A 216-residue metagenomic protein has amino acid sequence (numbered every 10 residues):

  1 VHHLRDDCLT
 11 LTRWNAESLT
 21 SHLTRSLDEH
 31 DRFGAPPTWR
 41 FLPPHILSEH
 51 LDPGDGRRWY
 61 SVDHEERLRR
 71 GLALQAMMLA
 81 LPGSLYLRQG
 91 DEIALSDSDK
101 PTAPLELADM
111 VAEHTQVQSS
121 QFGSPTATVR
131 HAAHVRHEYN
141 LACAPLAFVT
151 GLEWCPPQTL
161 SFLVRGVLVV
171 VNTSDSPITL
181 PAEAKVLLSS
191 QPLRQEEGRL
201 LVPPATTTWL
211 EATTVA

Functional and structural regions predicted by a protein language model:
V1-A184, L188-A216: Active-site and adjacent substrate-binding regions of carbohydrate-active enzymes
